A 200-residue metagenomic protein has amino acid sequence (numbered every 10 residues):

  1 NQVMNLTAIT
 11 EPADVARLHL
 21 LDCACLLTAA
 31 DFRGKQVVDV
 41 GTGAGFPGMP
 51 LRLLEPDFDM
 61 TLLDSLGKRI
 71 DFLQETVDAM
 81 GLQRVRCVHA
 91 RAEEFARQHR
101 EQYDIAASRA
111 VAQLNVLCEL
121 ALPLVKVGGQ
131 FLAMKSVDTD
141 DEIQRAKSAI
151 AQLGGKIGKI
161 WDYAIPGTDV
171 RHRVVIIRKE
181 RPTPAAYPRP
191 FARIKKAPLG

Functional and structural regions predicted by a protein language model:
N1-V38, K68-V85: Class I SAM-dependent transferase core
V40-T42: Conserved beta-strand/loop positions that form the S-adenosyl-L-methionine
A44-D57: Conserved SAM-binding loop of SAM-dependent methyltransferases across substrates and taxa, primarily the Class I
E55, V125-V127: Helix-to-beta-strand junctions that scaffold the AdoMet/dcAdoMet cofactor pocket in Class I SAM-dependent enzymes
D59-D64: Conserved SAM-binding motif I beta-strand of class I
E93-I105: A short acidic, Gly/Pro-enriched loop at the edge of an enzyme's catalytic core that lines a small-molecule cofactor
G128-D138: Conserved beta-strand signature within the Rossmann-like core of class I S-adenosyl-L-methionine
Q144-G200: SAM/dcSAM-binding transferase cores
